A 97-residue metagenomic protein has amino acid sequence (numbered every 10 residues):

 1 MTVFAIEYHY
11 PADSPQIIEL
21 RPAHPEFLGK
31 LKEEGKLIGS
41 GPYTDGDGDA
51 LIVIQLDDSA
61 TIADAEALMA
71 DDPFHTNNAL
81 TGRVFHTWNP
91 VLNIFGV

Functional and structural regions predicted by a protein language model:
M1-V97: Conserved, structured core segments of small domains
